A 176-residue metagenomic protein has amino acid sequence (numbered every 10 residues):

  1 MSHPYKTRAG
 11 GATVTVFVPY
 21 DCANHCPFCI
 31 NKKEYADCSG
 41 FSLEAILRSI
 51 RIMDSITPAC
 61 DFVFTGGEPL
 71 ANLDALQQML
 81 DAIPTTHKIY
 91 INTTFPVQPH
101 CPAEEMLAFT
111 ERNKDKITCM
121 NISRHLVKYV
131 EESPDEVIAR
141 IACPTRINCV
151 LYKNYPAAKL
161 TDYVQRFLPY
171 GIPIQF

Functional and structural regions predicted by a protein language model:
M1-A45: Canonical Radical SAM [4Fe-4S] cluster-binding loop centered on the CxxxCxxC motif and its immediate flanking residues
T13, N31-L43, T57-N72, T85-P102 (+3 more regions): Core AdoMet radical
L43-I46, L76, P134, L160: Aromatic/hydrophobic pocket-lining residues that form the small-molecule binding cavity in soluble enzyme cores
I46-S49, L76-Q77, P102-F109: Leucine-rich repeat
R48-I56: A short, N-terminal amphipathic alpha-helix
A75-P84: N-terminal active-site wall of soluble small-molecule enzyme domains
P84, A139, L168: Anion (oxyanion) recognition and catalysis
K153-Y170: Catalytic cores of alpha/beta
